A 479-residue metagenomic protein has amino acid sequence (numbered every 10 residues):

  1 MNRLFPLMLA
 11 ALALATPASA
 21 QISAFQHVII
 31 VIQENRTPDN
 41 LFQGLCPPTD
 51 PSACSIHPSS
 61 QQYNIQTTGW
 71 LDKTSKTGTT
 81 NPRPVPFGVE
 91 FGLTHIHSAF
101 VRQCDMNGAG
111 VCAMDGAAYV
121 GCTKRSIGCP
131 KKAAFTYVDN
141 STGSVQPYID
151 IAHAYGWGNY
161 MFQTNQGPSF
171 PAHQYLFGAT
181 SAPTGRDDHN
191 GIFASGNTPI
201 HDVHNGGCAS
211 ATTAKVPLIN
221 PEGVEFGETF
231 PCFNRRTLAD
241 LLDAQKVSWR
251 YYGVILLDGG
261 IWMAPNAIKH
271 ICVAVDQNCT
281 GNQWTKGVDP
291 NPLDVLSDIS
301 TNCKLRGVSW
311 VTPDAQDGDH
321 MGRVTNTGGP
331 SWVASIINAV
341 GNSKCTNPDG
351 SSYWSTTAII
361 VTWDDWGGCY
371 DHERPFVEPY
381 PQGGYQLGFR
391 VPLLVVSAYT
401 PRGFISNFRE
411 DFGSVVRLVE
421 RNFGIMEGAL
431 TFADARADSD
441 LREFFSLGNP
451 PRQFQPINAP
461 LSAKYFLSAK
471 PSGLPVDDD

Functional and structural regions predicted by a protein language model:
N2-M8: Sec-dependent signal peptide recognition, specifically the positively charged N-region followed immediately by
A11-A13: N-terminal export/membrane-targeting signals
A15-P17: N-terminal signal peptide c-region/cleavage motif recognized by signal peptidases
A20-D479: N-terminal pro-sequences and low-complexity stem/linker regions of secreted or lumenal proteins
